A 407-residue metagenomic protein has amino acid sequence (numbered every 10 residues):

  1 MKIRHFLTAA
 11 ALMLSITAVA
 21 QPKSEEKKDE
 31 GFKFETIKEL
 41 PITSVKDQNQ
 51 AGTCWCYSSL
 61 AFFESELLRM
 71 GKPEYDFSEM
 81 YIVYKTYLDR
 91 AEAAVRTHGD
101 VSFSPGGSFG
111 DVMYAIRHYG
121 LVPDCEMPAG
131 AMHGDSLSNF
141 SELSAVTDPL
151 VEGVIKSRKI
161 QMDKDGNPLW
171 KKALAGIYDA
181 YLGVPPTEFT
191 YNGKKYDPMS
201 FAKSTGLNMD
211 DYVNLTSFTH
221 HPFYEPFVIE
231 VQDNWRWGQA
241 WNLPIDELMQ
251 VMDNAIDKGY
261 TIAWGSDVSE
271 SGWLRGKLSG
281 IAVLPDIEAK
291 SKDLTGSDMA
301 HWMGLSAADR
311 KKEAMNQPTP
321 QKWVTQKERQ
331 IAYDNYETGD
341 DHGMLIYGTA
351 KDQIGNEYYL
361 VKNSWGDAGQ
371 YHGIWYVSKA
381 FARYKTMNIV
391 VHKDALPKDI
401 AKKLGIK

Functional and structural regions predicted by a protein language model:
M1-S24: Bacterial Sec-dependent N-terminal signal peptides
R4, A10-L12, K28, E74 (+4 more regions): A generic structural signal for short, solvent-exposed coil/turn residues that cap or connect secondary-structure
Q21-D29, K407: Intrinsically disordered, low-complexity linkers and terminal tails enriched in Pro/Gly and often acidic or mixed-charge
D29-G265, S364, G369-Y371: Active-site nucleophile-adjacent alpha helix/oxyanion-hole segment immediately C-terminal to the catalytic cysteine
P168, K172-K407: Active-site signature of cysteine proteases
